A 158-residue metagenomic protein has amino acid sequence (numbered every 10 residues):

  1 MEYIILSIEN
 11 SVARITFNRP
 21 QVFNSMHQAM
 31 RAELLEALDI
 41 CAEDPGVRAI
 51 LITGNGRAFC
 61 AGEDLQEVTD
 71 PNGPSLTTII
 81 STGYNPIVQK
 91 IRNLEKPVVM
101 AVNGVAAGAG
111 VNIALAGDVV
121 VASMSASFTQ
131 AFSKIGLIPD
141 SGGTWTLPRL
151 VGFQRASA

Functional and structural regions predicted by a protein language model:
M1-N55, Q89: Conserved CoA-thioester-binding segment of acyl-CoA-metabolizing enzymes
I15, I52, D64, I113-L115: Hydrophobic/aromatic residues within transmembrane alpha-helices of multi-pass small-molecule transporters
S25-Q28, A61, D70, K134: Phosphate-coordinating loops and pocket residues in cytosolic domains that bind phosphorylated ligands
M30-E33, I80-G83, I113: Hydrophobic alpha-helical membrane-association signature
R31, L65, Y84, T144 (+1 more regions): A general structural signal for well-ordered alpha-helical segments in protein cores
G54-K90, A106: Glycine- (often His-adjacent) and acidic-residue-rich active-site loop that binds/positions the CoA thioester
Q89-A158: Crotonase-fold acyl-CoA enzyme core
